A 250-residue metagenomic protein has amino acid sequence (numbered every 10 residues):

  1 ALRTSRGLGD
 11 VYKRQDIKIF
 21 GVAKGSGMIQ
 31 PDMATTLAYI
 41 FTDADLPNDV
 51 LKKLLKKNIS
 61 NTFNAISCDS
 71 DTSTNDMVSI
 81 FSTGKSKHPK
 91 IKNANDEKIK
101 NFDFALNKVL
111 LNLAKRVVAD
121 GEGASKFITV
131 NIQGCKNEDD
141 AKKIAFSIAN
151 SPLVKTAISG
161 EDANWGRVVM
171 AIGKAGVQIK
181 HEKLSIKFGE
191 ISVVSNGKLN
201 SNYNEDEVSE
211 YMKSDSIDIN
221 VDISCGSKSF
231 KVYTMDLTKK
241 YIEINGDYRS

Functional and structural regions predicted by a protein language model:
A1-Y12: Single conserved hydrophobic/aromatic residue that forms the stacking wall/gate of nucleotide- or nucleobase-binding
D10, R14-D32: Flexible glycine-/small-residue-enriched beta->alpha junction loops that bind anionic phosphate/pyrophosphate groups
G27-K87: Mobile "lid/hinge" segments at catalytic clefts and subdomain interfaces of large enzymes
I40-T62, E97-L110, I144-N164, I172 (+1 more regions): Gly/Ser/Thr-rich active-site loops/lids in small-molecule metabolic enzymes that frequently grip phosphoryl groups
F63-N75, N112-T129, K155-D162, H181-K183 (+1 more regions): Flexible, glycine/charged-enriched surface loops at secondary-structure junctions
V78-I80, S125-N137, W165-A175: A short beta-alpha structural unit
G84-G160: A glycine- and small/hydrophobic-rich beta-loop-beta segment that serves as a flexible "lid/hinge" or phosphate-binding
K143-F146, N150-S250: Internal helix-turn-beta structural module
